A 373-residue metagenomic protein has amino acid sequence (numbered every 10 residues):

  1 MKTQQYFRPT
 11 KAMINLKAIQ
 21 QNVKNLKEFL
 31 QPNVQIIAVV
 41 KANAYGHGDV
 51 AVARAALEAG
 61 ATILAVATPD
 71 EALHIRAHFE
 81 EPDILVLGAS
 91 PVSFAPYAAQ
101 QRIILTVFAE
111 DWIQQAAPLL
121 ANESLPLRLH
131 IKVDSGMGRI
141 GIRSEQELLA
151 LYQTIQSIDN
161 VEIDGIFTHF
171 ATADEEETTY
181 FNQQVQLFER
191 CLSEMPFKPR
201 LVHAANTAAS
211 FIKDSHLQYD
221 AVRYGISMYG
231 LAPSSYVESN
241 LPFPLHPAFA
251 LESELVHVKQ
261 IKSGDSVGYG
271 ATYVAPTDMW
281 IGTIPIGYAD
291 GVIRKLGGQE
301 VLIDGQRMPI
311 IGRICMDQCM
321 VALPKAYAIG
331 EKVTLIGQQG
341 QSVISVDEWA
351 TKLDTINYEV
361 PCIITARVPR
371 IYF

Functional and structural regions predicted by a protein language model:
K2-N15, Q20, E71, S90-V92 (+2 more regions): Active-site anion/phosphate-binding pocket segments in diverse small-molecule metabolic enzymes
Y6, T10-I14, A18-Q21, E28 (+2 more regions): Active-site-proximal beta-alpha core segment in soluble small-molecule metabolic enzymes
